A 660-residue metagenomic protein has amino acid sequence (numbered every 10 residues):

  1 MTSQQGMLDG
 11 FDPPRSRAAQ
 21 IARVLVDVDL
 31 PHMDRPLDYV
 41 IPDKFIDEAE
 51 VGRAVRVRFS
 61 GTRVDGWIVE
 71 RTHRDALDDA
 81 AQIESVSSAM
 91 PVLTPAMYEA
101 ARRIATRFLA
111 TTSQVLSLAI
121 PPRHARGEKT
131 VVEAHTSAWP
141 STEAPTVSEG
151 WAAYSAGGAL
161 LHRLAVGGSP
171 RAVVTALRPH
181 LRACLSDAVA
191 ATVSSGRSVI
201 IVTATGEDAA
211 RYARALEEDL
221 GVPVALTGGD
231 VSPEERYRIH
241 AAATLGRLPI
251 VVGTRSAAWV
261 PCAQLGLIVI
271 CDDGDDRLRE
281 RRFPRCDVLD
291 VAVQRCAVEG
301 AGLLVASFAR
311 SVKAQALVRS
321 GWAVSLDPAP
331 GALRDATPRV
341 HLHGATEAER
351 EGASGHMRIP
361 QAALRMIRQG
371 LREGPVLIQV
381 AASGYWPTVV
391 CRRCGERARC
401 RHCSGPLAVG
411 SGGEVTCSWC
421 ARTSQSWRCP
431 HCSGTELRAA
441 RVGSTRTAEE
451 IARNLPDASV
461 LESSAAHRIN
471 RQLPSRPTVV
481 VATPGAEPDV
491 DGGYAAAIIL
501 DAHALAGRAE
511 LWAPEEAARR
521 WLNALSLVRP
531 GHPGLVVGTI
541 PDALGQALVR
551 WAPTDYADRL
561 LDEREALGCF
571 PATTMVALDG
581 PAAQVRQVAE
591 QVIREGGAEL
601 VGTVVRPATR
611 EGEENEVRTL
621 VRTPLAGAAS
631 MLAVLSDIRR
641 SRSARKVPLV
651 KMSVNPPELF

Functional and structural regions predicted by a protein language model:
M1-H341, A345-G352, Q369-R372, C394 (+5 more regions): Accessory, non-ATPase domains that flank or precede helicase/AAA+ motor cores in DNA-metabolism machines
M7-L8, P14, V51-R56, R365-Q369 (+4 more regions): C-terminal helicase module of SF1/SF2 nucleic-acid helicases/translocases
A215-L220, L226-V251, E450, N454 (+2 more regions): Conserved motor-coupling elements within RecA-like helicase/translocase cores
S256-A258, G274-D275, A382-Y385, G485-E487 (+2 more regions): Short glycine-rich anion-binding loops that position phosphate/pyrophosphate groups of nucleotides and phosphorylated
R285-L289, S444, P514-A518: Amphipathic alpha-helical segments in well-structured domains
A345, E349-R368, V576: Non-catalytic C-terminal interaction segments of nucleic acid-processing enzymes
R358, M366-N454: Cys/His-rich short segments
